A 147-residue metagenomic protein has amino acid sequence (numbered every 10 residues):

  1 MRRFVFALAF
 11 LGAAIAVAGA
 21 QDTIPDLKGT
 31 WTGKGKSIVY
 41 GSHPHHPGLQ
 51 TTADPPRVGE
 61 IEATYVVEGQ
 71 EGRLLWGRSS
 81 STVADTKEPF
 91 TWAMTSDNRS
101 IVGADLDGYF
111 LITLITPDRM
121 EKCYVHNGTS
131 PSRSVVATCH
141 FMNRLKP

Functional and structural regions predicted by a protein language model:
M1-F4: Positively charged n-region of N-terminal signal peptides that target proteins for export
F6-A7, H126: General helical structural elements
A7-A14: Bacterial N-terminal signal peptides
I15-A20: Sec/Tat signal peptide C-region and signal peptidase I cleavage site
Q21-D22, T91: Short, flexible, glycine/charge-rich loop motifs used to bind or transfer phosphoryl groups or to couple energy/partner
D22-W76, P131-P147: Short, solvent-exposed loop/hinge segments that bridge or flank secondary-structure elements
G33-H43, A93-P147: Beta-sheet ligand-binding and adhesion/scaffold domains
E60-T116: Contiguous, well-ordered beta-strand patches that form the walls/edges of small beta-barrel/beta-sandwich domains
